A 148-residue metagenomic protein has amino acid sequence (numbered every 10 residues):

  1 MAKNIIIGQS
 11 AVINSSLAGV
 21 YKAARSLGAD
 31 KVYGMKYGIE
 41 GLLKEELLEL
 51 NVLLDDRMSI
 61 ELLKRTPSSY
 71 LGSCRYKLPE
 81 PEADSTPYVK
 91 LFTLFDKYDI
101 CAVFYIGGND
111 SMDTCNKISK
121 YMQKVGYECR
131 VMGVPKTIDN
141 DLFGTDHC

Functional and structural regions predicted by a protein language model:
M1, E45-C101, D110-S111, V134 (+2 more regions): Glycine-rich oxoanion-binding loops at beta->alpha junctions
M1-L47: N-terminal phosphate-binding or glycine-rich loops at protein starts, especially the Walker A/P-loop of NTPases
I7, V20, P87-F95, I118: Generic hydrophobic alpha-helical segments
Q9-S10, M35-G41, R75-Y76, G108-S111 (+2 more regions): Short, ordered loop/turn segments at secondary-structure junctions
S16-V20, N109-C129: Short Gly/Thr/Asp-enriched flexible loops that form oxyanion-binding sites at enzyme active sites
A29, P67, E128-C129: A generic structural signal for alpha->beta connector loops
S119-T145: Short, acidic/small-residue loops that bind anionic groups at enzyme active sites
